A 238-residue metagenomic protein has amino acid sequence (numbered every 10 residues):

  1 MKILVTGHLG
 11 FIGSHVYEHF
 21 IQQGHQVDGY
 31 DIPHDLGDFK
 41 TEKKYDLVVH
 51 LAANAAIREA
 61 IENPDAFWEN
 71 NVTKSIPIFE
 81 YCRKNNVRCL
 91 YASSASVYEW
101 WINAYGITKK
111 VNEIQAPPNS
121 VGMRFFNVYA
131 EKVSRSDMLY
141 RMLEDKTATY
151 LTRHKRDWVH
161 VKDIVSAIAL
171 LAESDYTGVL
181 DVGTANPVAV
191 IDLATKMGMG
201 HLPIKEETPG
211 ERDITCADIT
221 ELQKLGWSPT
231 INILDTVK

Functional and structural regions predicted by a protein language model:
I3-Q22: N-terminal Rossmann NAD(P)H-binding glycine-rich loop of SDR-like oxidoreductase domains
Q26-T41: Adenosine-cofactor binding site in Rossmann-like domains, unifying the SAM/SAH pocket of S-adenosylmethionine-dependent
K40-N70, E99: NAD(P)H-binding glycine-rich loop region in Rossmannoid oxidoreductase-like domains and their noncatalytic homologs
V48, E62-C89: NAD(P)-cofactor binding segment of oxidoreductase domains
I76-G106, V121: Conserved Rossmann-fold NAD(P)-dependent oxidoreductase catalytic core, especially the SDR/UDP-sugar
I102-G106, K110, I114-L170, K196-M197: NAD(P)-dependent short-chain dehydrogenase/reductase
L151-R153, V179-L180, V188-T195, M199-I219: C-terminal "lid/loop" region of Rossmann-like NAD(P)-dependent oxidoreductases
N232-K238: Amphipathic terminal alpha-helices
